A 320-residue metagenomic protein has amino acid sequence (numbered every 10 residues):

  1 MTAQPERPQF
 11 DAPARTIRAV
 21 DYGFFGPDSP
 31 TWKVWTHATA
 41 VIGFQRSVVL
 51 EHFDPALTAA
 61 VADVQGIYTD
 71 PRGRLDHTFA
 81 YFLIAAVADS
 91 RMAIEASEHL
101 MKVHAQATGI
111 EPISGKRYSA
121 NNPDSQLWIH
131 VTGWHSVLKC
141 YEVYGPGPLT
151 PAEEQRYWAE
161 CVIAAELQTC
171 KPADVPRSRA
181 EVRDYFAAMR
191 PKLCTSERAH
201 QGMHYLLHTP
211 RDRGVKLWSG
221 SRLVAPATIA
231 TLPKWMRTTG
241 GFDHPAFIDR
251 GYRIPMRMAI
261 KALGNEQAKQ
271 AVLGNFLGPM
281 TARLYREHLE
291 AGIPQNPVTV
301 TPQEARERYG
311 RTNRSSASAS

Functional and structural regions predicted by a protein language model:
M1-S320: Mature, function-bearing regions of proteins
